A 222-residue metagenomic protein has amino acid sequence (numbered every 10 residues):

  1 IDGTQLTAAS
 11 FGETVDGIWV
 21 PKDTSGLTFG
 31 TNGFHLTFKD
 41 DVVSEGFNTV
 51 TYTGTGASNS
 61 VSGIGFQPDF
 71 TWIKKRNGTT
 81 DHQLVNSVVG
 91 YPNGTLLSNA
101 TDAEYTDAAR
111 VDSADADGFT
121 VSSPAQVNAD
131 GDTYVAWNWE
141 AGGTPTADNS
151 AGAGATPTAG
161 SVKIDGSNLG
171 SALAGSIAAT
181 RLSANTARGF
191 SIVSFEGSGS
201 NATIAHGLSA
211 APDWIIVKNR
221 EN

Functional and structural regions predicted by a protein language model:
D2-N222: Surface-exposed molecular-recognition determinants
